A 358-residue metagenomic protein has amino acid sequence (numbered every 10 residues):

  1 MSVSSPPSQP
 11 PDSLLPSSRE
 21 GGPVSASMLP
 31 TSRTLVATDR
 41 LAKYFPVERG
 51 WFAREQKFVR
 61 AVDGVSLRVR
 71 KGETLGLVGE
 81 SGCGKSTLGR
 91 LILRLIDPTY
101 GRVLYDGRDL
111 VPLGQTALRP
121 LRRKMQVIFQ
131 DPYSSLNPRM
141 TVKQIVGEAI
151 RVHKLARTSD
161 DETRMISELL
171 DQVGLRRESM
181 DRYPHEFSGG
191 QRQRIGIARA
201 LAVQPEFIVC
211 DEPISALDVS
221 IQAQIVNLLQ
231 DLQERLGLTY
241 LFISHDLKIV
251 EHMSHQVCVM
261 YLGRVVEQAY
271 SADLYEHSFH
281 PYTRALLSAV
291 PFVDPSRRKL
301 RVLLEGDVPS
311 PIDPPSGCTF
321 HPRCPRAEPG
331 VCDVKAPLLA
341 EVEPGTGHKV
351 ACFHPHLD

Functional and structural regions predicted by a protein language model:
L29-T34, V47-A53, F58, Y270-D358: Short catalytic/signature loops enriched in Gly
L93: Helix-to-loop junction immediately C-terminal to a conserved catalytic motif
G101-D109: Conserved ABC transporter NBD signature motif
D109, D160-E178, L287-S288: Conserved ABC ATPase "signature" region
Y183-F187, Q191: Conserved ABC ATPase signature
A202-E206: A short, proline-enriched helix->beta-strand linker immediately N-terminal to the Walker B motif in ABC-type P-loop
V209, P213-L217, I221-K299: P-loop NTP-binding/switch modules centered on Walker-like glycine-rich loops
